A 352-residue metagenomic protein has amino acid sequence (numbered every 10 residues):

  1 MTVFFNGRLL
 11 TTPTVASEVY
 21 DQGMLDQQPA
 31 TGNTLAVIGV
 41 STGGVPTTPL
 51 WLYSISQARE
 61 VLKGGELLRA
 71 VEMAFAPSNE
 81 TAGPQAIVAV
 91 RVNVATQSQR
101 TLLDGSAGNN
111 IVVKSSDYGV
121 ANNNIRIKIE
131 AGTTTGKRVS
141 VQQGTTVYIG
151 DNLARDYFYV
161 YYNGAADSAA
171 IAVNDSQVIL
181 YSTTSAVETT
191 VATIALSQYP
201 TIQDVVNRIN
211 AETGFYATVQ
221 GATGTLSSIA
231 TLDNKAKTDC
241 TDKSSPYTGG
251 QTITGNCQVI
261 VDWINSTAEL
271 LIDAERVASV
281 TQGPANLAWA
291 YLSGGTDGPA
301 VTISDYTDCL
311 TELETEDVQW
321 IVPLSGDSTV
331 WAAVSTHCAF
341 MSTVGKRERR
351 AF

Functional and structural regions predicted by a protein language model:
M1-F352: Surface-exposed assembly/interface segments
